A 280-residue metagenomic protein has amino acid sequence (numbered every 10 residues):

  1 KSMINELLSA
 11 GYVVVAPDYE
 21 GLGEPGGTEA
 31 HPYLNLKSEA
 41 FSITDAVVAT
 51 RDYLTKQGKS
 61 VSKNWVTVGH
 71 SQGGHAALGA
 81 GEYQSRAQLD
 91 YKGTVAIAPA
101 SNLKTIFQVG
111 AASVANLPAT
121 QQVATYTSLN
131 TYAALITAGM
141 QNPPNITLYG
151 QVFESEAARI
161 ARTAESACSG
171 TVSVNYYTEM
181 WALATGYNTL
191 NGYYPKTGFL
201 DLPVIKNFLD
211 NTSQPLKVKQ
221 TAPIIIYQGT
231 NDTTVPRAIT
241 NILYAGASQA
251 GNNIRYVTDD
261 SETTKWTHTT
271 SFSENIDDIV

Functional and structural regions predicted by a protein language model:
K1-F41, T267-H268, F272: Cap/lid segment of the alpha/beta-hydrolase catalytic domain
S9-V15, S62-N64, L89-G93, Q220-P223 (+1 more regions): Loop/turn elements at helix/coil->beta-strand transitions in domains of secreted/extracellular proteins
Y33-K56: Alpha/beta-hydrolase active-site loop
V48-L117: Primarily recognizes the serine-hydrolase "nucleophile elbow" in alpha/beta-hydrolase and SGNH/GDSL folds
A100-K219: Accessory cap/linker subdomain of secreted extracellular hydrolases
L103, T230-A238: Acidic catalytic loop of the alpha/beta-hydrolase fold
D201, K206-F208, T234, N241-I242 (+1 more regions): C-terminal catalytic histidine-bearing segment of alpha/beta-hydrolase fold enzymes
Q220, I225-D232: Short beta-strand/loop motif that positions the catalytic acidic residue of the alpha/beta-hydrolase fold
